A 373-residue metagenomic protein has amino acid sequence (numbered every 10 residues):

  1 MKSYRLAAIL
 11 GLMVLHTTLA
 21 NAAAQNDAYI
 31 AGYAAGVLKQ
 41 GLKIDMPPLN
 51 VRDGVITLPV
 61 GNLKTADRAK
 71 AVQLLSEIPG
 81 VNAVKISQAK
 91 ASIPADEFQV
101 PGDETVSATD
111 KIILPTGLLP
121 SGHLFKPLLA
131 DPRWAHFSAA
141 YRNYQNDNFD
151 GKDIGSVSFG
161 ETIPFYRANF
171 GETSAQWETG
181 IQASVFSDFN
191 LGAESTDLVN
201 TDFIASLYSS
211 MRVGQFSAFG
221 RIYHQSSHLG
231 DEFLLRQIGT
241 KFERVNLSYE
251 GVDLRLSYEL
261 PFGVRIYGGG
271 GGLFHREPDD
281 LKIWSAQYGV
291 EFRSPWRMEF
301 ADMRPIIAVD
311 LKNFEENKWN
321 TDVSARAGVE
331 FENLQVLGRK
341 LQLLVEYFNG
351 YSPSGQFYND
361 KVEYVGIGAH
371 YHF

Functional and structural regions predicted by a protein language model:
K2-Q99: N-terminal targeting leaders
D103-S210, T240: Transmembrane beta-barrel domains of Gram-negative outer membranes and organellar outer membranes
L119-L124, K318-F373: Predominantly the C-terminal beta-signal and adjacent terminal strand-loop region of outer-membrane beta-barrel
F125-A130, Y166-T179, L260-V264, S294-P305 (+1 more regions): Short loop/turn motifs that connect adjacent beta-strands in outer-membrane beta-barrel proteins
F137-A139, T179-A183, S209, G220 (+6 more regions): Membrane-embedded beta-strand positions of outer-membrane beta-barrel proteins
N148-G155, A193-S195, R276-I283, E299 (+2 more regions): Solvent-exposed loop/turn segments connecting transmembrane beta-strands in outer-membrane beta-barrel proteins
F159-F165, L207-M211, L254-Y258, Y288-S294 (+2 more regions): Residues on the lipid-exposed face of transmembrane beta-strands in outer-membrane beta-barrel proteins
E172-G289, Y351, Y358-K361: Outer-membrane pore/translocation modules
